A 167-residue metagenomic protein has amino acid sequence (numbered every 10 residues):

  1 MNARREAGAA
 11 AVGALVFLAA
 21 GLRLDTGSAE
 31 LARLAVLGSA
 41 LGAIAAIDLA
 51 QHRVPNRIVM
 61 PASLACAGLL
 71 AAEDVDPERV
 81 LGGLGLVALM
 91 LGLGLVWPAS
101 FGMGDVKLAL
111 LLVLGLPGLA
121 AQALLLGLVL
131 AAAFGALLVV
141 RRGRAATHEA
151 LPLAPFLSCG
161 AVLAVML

Functional and structural regions predicted by a protein language model:
M1-L167: A membrane-topology feature that recognizes alpha-helical transmembrane segments and their immediate juxtamembrane
